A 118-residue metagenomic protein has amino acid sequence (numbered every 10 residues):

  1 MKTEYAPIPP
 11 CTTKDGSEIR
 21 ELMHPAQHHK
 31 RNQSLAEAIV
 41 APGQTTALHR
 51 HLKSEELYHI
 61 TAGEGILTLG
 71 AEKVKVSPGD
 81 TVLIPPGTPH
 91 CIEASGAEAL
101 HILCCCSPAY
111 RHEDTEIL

Functional and structural regions predicted by a protein language model:
M1-Q33, A47, I117-L118: A short, N-terminal "cap"/entry segment at the start of jelly-roll beta-barrel domains of the cupin/DSBH fold
E21, A36-L52: Conserved short histidine dyad/triad with adjacent acidic residue
Q44, K53-S54, E72, T88-P89 (+1 more regions): A generic "binding-loop/recognition-motif" signal
T45-A47, I66, V82, P86-I92: Histidine-centered metal-chelating micro-motifs
T46-L52, E93-S95, T115: Short histidine-centered beta-strand/loop micro-motifs that create catalytic or ligand/metal-coordination sites
K53-E55, I60-G65: Glycine- and acidic-residue-biased ligand/ion/polar-headgroup-sensing regions
E72-P86: Short acidic-glycine-tyrosine-enriched beta hairpin
P86-H112: Ligand-binding loop in jelly-roll beta-barrel domains
